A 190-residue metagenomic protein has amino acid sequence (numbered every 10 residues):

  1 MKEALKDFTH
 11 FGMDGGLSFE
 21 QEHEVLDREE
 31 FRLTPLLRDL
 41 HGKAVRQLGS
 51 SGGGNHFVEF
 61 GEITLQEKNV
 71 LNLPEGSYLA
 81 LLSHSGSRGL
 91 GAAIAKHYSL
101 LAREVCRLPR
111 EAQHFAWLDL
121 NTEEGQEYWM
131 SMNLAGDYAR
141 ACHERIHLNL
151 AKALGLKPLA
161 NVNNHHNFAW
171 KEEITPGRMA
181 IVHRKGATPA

Functional and structural regions predicted by a protein language model:
M1-A190: Domain-length cofactor-binding catalytic modules of enzymes
